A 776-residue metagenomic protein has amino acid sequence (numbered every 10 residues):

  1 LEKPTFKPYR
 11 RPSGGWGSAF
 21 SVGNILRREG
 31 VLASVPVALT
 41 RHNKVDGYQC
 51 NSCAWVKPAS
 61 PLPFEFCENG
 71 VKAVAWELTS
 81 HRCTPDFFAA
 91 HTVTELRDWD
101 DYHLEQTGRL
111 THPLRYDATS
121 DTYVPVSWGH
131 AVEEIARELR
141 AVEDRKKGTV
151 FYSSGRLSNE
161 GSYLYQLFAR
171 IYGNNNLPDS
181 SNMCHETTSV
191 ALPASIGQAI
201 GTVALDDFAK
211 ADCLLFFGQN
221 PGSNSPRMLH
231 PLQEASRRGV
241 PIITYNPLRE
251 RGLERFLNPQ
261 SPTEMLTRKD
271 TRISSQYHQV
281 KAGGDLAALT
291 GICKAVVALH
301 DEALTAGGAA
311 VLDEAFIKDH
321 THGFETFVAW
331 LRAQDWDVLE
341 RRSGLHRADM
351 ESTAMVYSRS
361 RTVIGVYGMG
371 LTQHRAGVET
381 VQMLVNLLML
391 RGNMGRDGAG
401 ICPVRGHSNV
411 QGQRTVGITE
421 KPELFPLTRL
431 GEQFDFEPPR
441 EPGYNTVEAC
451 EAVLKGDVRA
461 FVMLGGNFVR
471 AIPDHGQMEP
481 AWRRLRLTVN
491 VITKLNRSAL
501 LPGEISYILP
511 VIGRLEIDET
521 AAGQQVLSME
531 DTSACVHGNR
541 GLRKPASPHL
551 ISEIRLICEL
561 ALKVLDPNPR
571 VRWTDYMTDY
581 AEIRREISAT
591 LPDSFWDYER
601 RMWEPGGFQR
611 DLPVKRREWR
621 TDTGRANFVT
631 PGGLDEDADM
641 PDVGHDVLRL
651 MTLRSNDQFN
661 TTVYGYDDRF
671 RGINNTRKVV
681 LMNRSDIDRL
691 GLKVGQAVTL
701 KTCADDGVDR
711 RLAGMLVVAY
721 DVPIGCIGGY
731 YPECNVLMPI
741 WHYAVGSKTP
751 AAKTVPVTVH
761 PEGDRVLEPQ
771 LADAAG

Functional and structural regions predicted by a protein language model:
R27-A38: Short Cys/His-rich Zn2+-coordinating modules
A38-K44: Short, flexible, mixed-charge glycine/proline-rich loop motifs that serve as phosphate/nucleic-acid-contacting
G47-C53: Short cysteine-rich clusters marking metal-coordination/redox-active sites
N51, Y123-C213: Long, structured ligand/cofactor-binding scaffold of large enzymes
V56-A73: Iron-sulfur (Fe-S) cluster-binding segments and ferredoxin-like electron-carrier domains, especially [2Fe-2S]
A75-T122, K146: Low-complexity, highly charged intrinsically disordered N-terminal segments that act as targeting/localization
E105, L114, E186-N386, L390-R396 (+2 more regions): Non-catalytic alpha/beta scaffold blocks inside enzyme catalytic domains
Y576-R669: Long, low-complexity segments enriched in small/aliphatic residues
